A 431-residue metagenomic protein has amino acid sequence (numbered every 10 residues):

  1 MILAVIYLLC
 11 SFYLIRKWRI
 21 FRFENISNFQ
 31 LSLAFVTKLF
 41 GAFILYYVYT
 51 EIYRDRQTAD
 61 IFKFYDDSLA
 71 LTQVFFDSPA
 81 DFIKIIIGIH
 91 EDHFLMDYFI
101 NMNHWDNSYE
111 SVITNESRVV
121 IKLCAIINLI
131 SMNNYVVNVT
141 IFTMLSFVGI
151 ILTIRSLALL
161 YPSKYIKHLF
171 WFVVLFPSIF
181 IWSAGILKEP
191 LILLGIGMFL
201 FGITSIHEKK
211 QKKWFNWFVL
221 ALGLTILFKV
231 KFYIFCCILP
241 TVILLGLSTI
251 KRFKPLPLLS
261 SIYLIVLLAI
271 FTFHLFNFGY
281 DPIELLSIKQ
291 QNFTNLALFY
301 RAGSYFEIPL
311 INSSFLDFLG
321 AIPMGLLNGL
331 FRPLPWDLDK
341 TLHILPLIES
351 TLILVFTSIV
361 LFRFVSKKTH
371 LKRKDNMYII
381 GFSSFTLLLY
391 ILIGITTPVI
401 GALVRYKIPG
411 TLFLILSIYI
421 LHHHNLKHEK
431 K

Functional and structural regions predicted by a protein language model:
F12-Y13, G325, G329-P335, L345-K372: Hydrophobic, aromatic-rich transmembrane alpha-helices and their immediate juxtamembrane boundary segments
Y13-R19, I126, N138-L160, V355-I359: Transmembrane-helix motifs of polytopic, lipid-linked glycan transferases
I20-F21, L159, K210-F215, D339 (+2 more regions): Membrane-interface helix-loop-helix junctions at transmembrane boundaries of multi-pass membrane enzymes, predominantly
F35, V219-L220, K372-G394: Transmembrane alpha-helix segments characteristic of polytopic inner-membrane glycan-assembly/cell-envelope
Y49-D67, F76-N101, V112-L123, I322 (+1 more regions): Extracytoplasmic catalytic/substrate-binding loops of multi-pass membrane glycan-assembly enzymes
T153-L175: Transmembrane-helix signature of polytopic, membrane-embedded enzymes that assemble or transfer cell-envelope glycans
G185-K188: Short acidic/glycine- and proline-prone juxtamembrane loop motifs at membrane-interface regions of multi-pass membrane
V219-S350: Alpha-helical transmembrane segments and terminal signal-anchor/GPI-anchor hydrophobic tails, characterized by long
